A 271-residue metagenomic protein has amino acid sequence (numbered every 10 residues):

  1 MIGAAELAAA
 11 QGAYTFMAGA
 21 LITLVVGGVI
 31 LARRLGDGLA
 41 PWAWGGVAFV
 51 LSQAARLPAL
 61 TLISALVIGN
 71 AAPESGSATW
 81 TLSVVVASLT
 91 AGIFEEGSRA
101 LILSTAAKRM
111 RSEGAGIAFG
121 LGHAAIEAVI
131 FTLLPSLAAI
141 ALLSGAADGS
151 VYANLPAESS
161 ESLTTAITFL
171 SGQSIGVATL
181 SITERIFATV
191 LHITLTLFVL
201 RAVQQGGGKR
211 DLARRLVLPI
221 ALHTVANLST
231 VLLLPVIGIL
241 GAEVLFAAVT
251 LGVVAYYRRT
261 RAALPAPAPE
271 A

Functional and structural regions predicted by a protein language model:
M1-A271: Hydrophobic alpha-helical segments at protein termini of multi-pass membrane proteins
